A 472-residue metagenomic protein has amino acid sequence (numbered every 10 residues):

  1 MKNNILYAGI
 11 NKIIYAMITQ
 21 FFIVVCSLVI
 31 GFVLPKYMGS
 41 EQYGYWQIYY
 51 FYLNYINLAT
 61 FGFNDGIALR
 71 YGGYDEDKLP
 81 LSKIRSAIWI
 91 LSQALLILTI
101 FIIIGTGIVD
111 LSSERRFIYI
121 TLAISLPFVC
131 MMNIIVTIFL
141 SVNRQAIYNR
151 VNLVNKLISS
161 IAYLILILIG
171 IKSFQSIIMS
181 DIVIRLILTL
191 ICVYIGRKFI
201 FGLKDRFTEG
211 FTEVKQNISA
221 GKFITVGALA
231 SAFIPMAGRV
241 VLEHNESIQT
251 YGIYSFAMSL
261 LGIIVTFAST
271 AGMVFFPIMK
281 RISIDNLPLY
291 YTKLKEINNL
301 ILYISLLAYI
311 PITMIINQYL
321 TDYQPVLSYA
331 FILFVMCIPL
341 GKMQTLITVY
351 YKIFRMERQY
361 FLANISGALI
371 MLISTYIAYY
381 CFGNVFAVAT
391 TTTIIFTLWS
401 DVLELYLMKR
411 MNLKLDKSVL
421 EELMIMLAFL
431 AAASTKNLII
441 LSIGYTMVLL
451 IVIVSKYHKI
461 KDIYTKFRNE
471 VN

Functional and structural regions predicted by a protein language model:
M1-C26, R197, T208-G227, T292 (+4 more regions): N-terminal membrane topogenesis motif
M1-N3, F174-D181, L190-P235, V274 (+2 more regions): Interhelical loop/hinge segments that connect adjacent transmembrane helices in multipass membrane
N4-D65, I100-F101, S125, K222-E243 (+3 more regions): Signature of the first transmembrane helix
L6, V129-N152, V335-S366, Y406-M411: Membrane-interface junctions at transmembrane-helix termini in multi-pass inner-membrane proteins
F32, T60-E76, I200, L261-Y291 (+2 more regions): Helix-loop junctions and terminal segments of transmembrane helices in multi-pass membrane transport/translocation
F61, D65, R85-S112, I165 (+4 more regions): Alpha-helical transmembrane segments of multi-pass membrane transport and lipid-handling proteins
W89-V226: Hydrophobic transmembrane helix module of multi-pass membrane transport proteins
R150-F199, I365-I373, N384-Y406, I443-I453: Hydrophobic alpha-helical transmembrane segments
